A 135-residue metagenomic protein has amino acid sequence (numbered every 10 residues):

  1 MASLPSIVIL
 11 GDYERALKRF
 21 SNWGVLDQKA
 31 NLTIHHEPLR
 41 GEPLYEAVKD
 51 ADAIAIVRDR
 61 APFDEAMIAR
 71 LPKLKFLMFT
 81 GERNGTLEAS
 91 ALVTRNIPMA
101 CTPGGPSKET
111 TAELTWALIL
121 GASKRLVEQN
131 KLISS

Functional and structural regions predicted by a protein language model:
M1-R58: N-terminal glycine-/charge-rich "phosphate-binding" loop or analogous flexible N-terminal tail
A53-S134: Phosphate/diphosphate ligand-binding glycine-rich loop within oxidoreductases
